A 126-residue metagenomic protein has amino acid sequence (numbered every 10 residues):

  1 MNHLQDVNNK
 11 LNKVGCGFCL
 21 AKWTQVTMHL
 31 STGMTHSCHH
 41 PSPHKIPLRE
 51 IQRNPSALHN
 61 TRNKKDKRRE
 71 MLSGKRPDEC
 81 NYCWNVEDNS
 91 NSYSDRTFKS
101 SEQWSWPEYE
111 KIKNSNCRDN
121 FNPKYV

Functional and structural regions predicted by a protein language model:
H3-S100: Accessory C-terminal segments flanking Radical SAM cores
N89, Q103, K111-V126: Conserved glycine-rich "GG(E/T)P / GGGxP" loop and the immediately following alpha-helix in the radical SAM core
